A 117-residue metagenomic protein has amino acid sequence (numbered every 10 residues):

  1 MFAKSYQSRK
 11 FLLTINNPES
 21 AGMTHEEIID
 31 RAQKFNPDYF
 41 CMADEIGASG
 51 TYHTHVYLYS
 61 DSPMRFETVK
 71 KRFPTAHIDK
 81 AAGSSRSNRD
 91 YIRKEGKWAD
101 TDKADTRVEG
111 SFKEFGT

Functional and structural regions predicted by a protein language model:
M1-N36, D61-T117: Catalytic "initiation/cleavage/transfer" segments centered on a nucleophilic residue and adjacent nucleic-acid-engaging
T14-I15, M42, T51-H53: Intrinsically disordered, low-complexity peptide-like regions
N36-S49: Short, glycine- and small/hydrophobic-rich beta-strand elements in well-ordered beta-sheets
S49-T51, F66-E67: SF2 helicase motor core recognition
Y52-S60: A generic structural motif
